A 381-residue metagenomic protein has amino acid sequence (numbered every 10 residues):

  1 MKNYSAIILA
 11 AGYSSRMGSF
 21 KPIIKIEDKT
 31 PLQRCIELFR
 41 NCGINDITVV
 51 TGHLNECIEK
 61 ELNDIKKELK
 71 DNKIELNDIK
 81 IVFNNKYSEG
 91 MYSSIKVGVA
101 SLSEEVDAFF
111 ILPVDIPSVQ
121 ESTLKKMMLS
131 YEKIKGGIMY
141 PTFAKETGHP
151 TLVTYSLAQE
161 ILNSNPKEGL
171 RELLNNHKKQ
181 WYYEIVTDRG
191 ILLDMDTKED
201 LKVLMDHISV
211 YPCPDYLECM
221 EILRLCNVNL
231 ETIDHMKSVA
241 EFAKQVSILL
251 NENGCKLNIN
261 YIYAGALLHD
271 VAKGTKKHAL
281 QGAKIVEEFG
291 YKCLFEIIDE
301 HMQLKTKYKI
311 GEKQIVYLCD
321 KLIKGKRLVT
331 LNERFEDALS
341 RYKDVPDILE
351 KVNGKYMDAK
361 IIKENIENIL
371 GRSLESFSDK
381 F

Functional and structural regions predicted by a protein language model:
K2, N165-L217: Conserved alpha/beta core of the MobA/IspD/sugar-nucleotide pyrophosphorylase nucleotidyltransferase superfamily
K2-E56: N-terminal glycine-rich phosphate-binding loop and ensuing alpha1 helix
S14, P117-S118, L322: A short, conserved beta-strand element in the Rossmann-like catalytic core that flanks the donor/metal-binding loop
Q33-D107: Conserved N-terminal catalytic core of the sugar/cofactor nucleotidyltransferase
N84, S88-Q159: Conserved beta-loop-beta/alpha segment of the NTase-like Rossmann-fold superfamily that binds/positions NTPs
D194, D206, I348-F381: Charged phosphate-binding loop/patch that engages nucleotide di/tri-phosphates or the phosphate backbone of nucleic
K202-H278, E288, R327: Acidic/His-rich, divalent-metal-binding segments that scaffold phosphate/diphosphate chemistry
N251-V345: Divalent metal-dependent catalytic cores for phosphoryl transfer on phosphate-bearing substrates
